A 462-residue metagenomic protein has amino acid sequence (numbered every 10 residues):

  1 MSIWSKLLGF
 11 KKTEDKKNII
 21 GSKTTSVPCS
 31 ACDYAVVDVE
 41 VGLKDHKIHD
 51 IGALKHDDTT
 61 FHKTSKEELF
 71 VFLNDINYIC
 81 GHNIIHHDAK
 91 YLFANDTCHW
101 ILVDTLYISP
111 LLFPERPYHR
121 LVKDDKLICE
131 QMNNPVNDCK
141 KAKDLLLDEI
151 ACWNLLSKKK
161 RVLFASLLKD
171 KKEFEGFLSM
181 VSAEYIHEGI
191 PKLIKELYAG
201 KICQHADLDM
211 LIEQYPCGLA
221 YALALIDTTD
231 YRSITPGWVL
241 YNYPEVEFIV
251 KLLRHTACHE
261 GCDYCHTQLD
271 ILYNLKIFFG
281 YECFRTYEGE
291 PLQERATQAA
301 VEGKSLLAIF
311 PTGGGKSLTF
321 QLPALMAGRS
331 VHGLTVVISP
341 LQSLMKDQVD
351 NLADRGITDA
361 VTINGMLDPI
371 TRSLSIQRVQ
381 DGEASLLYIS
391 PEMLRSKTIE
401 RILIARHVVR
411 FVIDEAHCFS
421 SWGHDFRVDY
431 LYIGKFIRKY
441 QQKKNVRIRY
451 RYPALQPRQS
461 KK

Functional and structural regions predicted by a protein language model:
I3-F10, E14-K90, A94-H99: Conserved RNase H-like, two-metal-ion catalytic cores of nucleic-acid enzymes
L54-I128, P135-W153: Conserved DEDDh/DEDDy metal-dependent 3′-5′ exonuclease domain
N95, L344-P369, R378-D381, K461-K462: Conserved helix-turn-beta segment of the N-terminal RecA-like "Helicase ATP-binding" lobe in SF1/SF2 helicases
L121-E213, G218: Acidic, Mg2+-coordinating catalytic module of metal-dependent nucleases/exonucleases that use a two-metal-ion mechanism
G261-I309: Conserved pre-motif I regulatory segment
I309, G314, T319-D359, Y440-K443: Conserved SF1/SF2 helicase motif Ia
L325, L367-R410, C418-H424: Conserved helix/coil segment N-terminal to the catalytic DExD/H
I404-A405, V409-R410, H417-K462: Post-DEXD/H (motif II) to motif III coupling segment of the RecA-like Helicase ATP-binding lobe
